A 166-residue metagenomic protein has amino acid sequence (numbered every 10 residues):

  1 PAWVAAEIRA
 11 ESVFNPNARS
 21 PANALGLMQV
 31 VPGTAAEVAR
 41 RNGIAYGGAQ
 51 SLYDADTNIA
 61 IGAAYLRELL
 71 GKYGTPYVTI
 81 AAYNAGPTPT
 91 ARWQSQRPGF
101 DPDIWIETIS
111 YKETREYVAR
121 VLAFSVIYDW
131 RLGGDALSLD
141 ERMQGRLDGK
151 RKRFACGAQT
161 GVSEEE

Functional and structural regions predicted by a protein language model:
P1-E166: Catalytic glycan-binding domains that act on GlcNAc-containing polysaccharides
